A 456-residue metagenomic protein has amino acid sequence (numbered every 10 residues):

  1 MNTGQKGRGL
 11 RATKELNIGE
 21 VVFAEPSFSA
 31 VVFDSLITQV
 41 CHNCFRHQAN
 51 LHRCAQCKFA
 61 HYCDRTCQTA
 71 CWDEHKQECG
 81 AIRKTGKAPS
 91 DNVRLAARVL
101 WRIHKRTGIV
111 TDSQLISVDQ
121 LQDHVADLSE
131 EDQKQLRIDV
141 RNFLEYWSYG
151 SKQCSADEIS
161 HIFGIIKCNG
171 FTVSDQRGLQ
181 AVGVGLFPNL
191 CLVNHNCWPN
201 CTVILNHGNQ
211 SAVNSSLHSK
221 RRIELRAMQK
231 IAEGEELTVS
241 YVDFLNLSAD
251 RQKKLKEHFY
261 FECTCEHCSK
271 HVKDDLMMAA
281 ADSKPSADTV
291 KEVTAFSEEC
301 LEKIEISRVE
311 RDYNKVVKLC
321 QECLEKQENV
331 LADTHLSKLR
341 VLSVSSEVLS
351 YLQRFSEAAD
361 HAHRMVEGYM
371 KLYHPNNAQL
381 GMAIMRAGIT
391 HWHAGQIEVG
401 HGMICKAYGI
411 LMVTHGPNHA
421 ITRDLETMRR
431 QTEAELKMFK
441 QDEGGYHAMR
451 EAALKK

Functional and structural regions predicted by a protein language model:
M1-K456: Short alpha-helical interaction motifs and adjacent low-complexity tails used for partner binding in regulatory proteins
